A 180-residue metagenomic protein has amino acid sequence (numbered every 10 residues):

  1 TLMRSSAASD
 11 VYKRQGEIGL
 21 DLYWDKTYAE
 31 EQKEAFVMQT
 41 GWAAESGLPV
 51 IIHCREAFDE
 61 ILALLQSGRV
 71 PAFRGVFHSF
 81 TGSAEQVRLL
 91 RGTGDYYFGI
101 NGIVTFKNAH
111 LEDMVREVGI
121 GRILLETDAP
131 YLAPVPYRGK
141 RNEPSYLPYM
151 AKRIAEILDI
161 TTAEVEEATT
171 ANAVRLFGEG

Functional and structural regions predicted by a protein language model:
T1-Y12: Single conserved hydrophobic/aromatic residue that forms the stacking wall/gate of nucleotide- or nucleobase-binding
A7-A8, A43, A155: Small-residue (primarily alanine) positions within well-ordered alpha-helices, especially packing/interaction faces
E17, A43, L90, D128 (+1 more regions): Conserved, mostly hydrophobic/aromatic
D21-T27, L132-Y137: A short acidic, helix-capping loop that chelates divalent metal ions and anchors anionic groups
K26-V37, R55, R141-P148, A163 (+1 more regions): Non-membrane alpha-helical structural segments and their capping/turn regions in soluble enzymes
E30-L124: Catalytic pocket-lining loop regions of alpha/beta-barrel enzymes, especially the amidohydrolase/enolase/GH5 lineages
G121-E143: Short acidic/histidine-rich active-site segments
S145-G180: Mid-to-C-terminal alpha-helical segments outside catalytic/metal-binding sites
